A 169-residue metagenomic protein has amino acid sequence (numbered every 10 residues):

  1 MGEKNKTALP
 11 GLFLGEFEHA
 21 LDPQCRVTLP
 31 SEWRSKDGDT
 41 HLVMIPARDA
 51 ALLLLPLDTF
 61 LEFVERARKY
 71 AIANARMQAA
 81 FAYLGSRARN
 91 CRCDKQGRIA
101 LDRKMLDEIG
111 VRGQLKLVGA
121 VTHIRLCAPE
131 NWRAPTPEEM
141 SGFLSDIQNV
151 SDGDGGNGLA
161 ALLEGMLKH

Functional and structural regions predicted by a protein language model:
M1-H19, P23, W33-Q96, R103-H169: Flexible "stalk/tail and boundary" regions
